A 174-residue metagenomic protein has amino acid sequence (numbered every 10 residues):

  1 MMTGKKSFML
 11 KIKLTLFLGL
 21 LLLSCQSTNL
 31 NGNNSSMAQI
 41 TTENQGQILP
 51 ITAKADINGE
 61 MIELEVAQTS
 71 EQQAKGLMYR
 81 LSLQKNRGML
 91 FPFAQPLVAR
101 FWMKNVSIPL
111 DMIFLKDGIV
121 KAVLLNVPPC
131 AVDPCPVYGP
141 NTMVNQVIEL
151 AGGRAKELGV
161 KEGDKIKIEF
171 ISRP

Functional and structural regions predicted by a protein language model:
M2-L14: Bacterial N-terminal signal peptides that target proteins for export
L22-S24: C-terminal motif of bacterial Sec signal peptides marking the signal peptidase cleavage site
Q26-P174: Compact, glycine-rich, soluble single-domain proteins
